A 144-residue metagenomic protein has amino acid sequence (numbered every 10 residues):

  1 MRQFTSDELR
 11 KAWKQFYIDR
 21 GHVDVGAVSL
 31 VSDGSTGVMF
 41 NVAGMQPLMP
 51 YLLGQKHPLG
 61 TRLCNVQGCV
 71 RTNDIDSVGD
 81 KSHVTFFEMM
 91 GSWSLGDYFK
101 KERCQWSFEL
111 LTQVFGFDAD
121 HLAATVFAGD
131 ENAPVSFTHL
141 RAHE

Functional and structural regions predicted by a protein language model:
M1-P58, G96-P134: TRNA-binding/sensing appendages of the translation machinery
L52-Q55, L59-T72: Active-site substrate-recognition loop segments, prototypically the cytochrome P450 B′-helix/B-C loop
R62-C64, K81, D118: A short, structural micro-pattern
V66-L95: Residues forming anionic-ligand binding surfaces in small-molecule and nucleic-acid pockets of primarily soluble enzymes
T138-E144: Conserved small/polar residues in nucleotide/adenosyl-binding loops
